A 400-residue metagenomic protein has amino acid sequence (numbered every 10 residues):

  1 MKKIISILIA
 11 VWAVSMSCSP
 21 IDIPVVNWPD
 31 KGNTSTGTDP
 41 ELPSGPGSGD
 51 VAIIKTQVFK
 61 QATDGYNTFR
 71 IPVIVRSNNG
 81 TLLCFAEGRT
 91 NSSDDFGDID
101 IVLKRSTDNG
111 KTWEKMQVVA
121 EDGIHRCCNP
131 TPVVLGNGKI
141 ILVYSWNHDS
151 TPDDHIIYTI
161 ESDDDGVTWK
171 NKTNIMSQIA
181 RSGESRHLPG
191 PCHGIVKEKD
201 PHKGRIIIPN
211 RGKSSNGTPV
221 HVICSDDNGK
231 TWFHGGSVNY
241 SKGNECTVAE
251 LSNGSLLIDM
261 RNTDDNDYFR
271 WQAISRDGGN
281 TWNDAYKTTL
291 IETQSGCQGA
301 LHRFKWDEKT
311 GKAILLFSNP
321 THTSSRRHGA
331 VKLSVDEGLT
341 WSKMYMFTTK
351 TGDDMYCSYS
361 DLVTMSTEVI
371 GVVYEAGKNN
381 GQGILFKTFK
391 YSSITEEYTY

Functional and structural regions predicted by a protein language model:
M1, P29-K31, G97: Generic N-terminal leader/processing signal
K2-I7: Sec-dependent signal peptide recognition, specifically the positively charged N-region followed immediately by
I9-M16, Y144: Residue-level signal for alpha-helical transmembrane segments in multi-pass membrane proteins
A13-D50: Bacterial Sec-dependent N-terminal signal peptides
G45-Y400: Asp-box/BNR beta-propeller blade signature and adjacent active/binding-site loops in extracellular glycan-interacting
